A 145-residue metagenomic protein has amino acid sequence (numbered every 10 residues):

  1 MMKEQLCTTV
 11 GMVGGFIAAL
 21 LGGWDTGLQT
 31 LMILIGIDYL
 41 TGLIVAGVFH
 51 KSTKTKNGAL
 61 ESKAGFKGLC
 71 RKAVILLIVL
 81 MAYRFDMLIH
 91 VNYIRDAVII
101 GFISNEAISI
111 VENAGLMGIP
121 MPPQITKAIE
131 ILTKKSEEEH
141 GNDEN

Functional and structural regions predicted by a protein language model:
M1-L21: Short, strongly hydrophobic alpha-helical membrane anchors
T9-G14, C70-R84, V98-E106: Hydrophobic alpha-helical transmembrane segments of multi-pass integral membrane proteins
I17-Q29, F85-I94: Helix-coil boundary and interhelical linker segments in multi-pass alpha-helical membrane proteins
L28-I37, I94-F102: Hydrophobic core segments of alpha-helical transmembrane domains in multi-pass membrane proteins
I33, G42-V45, F49-S52: N-terminal intrinsically disordered, cationic/polar leader segments that include organellar targeting peptides
S52-I75: Juxtamembrane helix-capping/reentrant segments at transmembrane boundaries
L88-L116: Hydrophobic alpha-helical transmembrane segments and immediately flanking/interface helices in integral membrane
A107-G141: Canonical alpha-helical transmembrane segment with a positive-inside/aromatic-interface signature
